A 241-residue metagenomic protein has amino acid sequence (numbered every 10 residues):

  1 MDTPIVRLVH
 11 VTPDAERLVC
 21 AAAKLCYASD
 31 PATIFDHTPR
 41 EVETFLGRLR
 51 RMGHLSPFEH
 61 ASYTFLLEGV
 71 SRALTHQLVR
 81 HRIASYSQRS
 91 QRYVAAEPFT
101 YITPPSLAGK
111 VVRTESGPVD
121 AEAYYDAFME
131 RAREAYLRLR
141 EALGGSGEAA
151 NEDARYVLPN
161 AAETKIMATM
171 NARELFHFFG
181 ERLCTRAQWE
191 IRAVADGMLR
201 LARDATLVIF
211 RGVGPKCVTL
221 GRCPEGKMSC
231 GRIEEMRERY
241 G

Functional and structural regions predicted by a protein language model:
M1-G241: Family-specific signature for flavin-dependent thymidylate synthase
